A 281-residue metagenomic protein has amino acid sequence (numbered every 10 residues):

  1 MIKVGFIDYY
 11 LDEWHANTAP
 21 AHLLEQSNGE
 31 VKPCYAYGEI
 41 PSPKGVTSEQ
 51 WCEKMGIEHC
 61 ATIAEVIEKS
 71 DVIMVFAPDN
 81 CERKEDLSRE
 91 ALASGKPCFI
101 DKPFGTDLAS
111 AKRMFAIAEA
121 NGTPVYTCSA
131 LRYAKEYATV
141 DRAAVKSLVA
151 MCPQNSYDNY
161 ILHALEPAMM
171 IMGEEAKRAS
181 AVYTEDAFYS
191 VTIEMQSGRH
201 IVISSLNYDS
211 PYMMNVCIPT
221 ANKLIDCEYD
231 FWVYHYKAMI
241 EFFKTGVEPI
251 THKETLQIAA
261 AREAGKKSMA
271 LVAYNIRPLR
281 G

Functional and structural regions predicted by a protein language model:
M1, Q50-K54, E58, A64-E65 (+2 more regions): C-terminal helix-rich "cap/oligomerization" subdomain common to oxidoreductases
M1-K54, I250: N-terminal Rossmann-like dinucleotide-binding module
A16, A111, A164-L165, Y236 (+1 more regions): A general structural signal for well-ordered alpha-helical segments in protein cores
G29, K54-F115: Beta-loop-alpha module in the N-terminal Rossmann-like domain of NAD(P)-dependent dehydrogenases, especially those
C34, S70-D71, K146: Conserved acidic residues
F99, F104-I161, A270: A contiguous active-site-proximal alpha/beta segment in oxidoreductase catalytic domains
L148-P211, K253-A260: Rossmann-like dinucleotide-binding domain that binds NAD(P)(H)
D209-V247: Interdomain hinge/lid region at the active-site interface of Rossmann-like NAD(P)-dependent oxidoreductases
